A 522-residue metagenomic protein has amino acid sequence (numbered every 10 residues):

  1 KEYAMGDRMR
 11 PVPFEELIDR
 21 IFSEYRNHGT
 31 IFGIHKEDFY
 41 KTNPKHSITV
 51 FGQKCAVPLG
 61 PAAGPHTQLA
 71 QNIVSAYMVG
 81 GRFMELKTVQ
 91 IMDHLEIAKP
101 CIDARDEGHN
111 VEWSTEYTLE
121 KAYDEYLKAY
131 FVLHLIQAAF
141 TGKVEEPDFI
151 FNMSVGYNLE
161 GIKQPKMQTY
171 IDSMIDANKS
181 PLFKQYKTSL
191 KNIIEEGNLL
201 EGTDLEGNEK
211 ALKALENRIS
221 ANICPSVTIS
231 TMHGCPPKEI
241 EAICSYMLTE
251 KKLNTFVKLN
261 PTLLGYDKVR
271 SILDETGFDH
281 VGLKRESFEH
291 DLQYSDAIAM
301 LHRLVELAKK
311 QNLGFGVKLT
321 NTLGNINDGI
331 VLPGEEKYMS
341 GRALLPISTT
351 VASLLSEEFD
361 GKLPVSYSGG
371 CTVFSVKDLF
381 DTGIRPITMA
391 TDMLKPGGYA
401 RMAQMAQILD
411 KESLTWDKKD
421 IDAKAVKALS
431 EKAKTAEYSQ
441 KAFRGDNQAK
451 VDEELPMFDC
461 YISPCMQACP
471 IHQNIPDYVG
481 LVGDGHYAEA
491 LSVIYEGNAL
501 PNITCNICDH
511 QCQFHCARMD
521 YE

Functional and structural regions predicted by a protein language model:
E2-E250: N-terminal capping/small domains of soluble enzymes
H28-N43, P261-G361, P396-L414: Glycine/Thr-rich beta-alpha phosphate-binding loop at enzyme active sites
P61, V257, V317, L355 (+2 more regions): Conserved, mostly hydrophobic/aromatic
A63-H66, L323, L363-V376: Glycine-rich beta-to-alpha transition loops that act as phosphate-gripper elements at the mouths of alpha/beta enzyme
A70-A76, A242-S245, E357, G370-M389: Catalytic cores of alpha/beta
G80-D93, L259-P261, K377-M405: Glycine-rich phosphate-binding active-site loops on the catalytic face of alpha/beta enzymes
H94-W113, M393-I421: C-terminal helical cap(s) of enzyme catalytic domains, especially alpha/beta-barrels
A400, Q404-M405, D410-E522: Ferredoxin-type iron-sulfur electron-transfer modules and their immediate structural context
